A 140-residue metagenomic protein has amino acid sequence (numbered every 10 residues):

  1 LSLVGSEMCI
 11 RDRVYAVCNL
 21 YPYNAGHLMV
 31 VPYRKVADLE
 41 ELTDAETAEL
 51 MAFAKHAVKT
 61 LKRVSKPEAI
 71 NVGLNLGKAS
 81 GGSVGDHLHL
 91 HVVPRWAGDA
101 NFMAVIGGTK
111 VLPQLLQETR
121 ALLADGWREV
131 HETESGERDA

Functional and structural regions predicted by a protein language model:
L1-G5, I10: Single conserved hydrophobic/aromatic residue that forms the stacking wall/gate of nucleotide- or nucleobase-binding
D12-V14, G26, I70, L88: Change "...and in nucleic-acid phosphodiester-cleaving endonucleases..." to "...and in nucleic-acid processing enzymes
C18-N19, Y23-Y33, V92: Short coil-to-beta-strand
H27, G77-N101: Histidine-centered divalent-metal-coordination microenvironment in nucleic-acid enzymes
M29-M51, I106-L112: Short histidine-centered catalytic/ligand-binding loop motif
T43-P67, Q117, L122-A124: Long, well-ordered alpha-helical scaffolding segments within enzyme catalytic domains, especially pronounced
S65-K78: A short glycine-rich, hydrophobically flanked beta-strand micro-motif that places a catalytic Asp/Glu for divalent metal
R95-A140: C-terminal helix-cap and adjacent tail motif
